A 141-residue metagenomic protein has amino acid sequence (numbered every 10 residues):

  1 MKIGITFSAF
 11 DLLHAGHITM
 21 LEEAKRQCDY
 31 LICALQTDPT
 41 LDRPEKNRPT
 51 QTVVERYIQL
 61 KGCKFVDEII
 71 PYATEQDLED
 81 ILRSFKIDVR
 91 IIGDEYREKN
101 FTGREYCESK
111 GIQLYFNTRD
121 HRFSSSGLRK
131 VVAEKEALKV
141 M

Functional and structural regions predicted by a protein language model:
M1-M141: Nucleotidyltransferase catalytic core that binds NTPs
